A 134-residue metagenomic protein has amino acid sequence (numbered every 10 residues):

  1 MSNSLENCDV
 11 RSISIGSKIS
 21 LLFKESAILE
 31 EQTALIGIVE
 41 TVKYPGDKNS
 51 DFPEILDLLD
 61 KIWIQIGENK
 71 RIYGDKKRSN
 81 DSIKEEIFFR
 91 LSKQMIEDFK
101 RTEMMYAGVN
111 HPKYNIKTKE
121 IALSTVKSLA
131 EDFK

Functional and structural regions predicted by a protein language model:
M1-D57: Short, well-structured hydrophobic secondary-structure segments
D60-W63: Glycine- and Gly-Pro-enriched alpha-helical subdomains that act as flexible, kink-prone "lid/hinge" or packing modules
Q65-K134: Internal interaction segment
